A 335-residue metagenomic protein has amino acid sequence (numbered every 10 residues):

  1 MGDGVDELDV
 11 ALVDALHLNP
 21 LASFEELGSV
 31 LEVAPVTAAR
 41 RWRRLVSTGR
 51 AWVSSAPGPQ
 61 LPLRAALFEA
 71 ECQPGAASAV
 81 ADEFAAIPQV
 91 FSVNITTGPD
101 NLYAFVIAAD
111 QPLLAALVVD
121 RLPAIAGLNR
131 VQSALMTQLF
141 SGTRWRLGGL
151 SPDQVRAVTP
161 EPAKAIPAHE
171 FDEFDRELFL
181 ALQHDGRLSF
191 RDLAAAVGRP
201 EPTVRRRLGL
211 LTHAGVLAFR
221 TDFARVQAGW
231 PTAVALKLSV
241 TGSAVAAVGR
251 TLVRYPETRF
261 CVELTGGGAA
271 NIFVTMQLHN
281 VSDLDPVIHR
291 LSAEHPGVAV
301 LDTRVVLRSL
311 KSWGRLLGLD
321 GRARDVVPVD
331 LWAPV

Functional and structural regions predicted by a protein language model:
M1-V335: A compositional/biophysical signature of low hydrophobicity enriched in polar/charged and small residues
